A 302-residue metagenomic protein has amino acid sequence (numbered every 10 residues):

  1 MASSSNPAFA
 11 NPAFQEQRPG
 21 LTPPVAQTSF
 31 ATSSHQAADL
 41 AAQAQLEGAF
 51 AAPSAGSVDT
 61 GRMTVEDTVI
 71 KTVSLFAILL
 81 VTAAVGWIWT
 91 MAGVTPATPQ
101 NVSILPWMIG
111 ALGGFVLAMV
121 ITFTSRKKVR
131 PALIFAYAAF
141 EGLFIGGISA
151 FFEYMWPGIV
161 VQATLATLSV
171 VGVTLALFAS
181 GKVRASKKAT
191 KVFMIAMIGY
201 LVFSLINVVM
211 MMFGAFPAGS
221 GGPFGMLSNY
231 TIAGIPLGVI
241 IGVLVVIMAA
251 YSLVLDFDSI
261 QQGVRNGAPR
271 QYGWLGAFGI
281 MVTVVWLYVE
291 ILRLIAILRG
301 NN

Functional and structural regions predicted by a protein language model:
M1-N302: A hydrophobic alpha-helical transmembrane-helix feature that marks the membrane cores and membrane-interface segments
